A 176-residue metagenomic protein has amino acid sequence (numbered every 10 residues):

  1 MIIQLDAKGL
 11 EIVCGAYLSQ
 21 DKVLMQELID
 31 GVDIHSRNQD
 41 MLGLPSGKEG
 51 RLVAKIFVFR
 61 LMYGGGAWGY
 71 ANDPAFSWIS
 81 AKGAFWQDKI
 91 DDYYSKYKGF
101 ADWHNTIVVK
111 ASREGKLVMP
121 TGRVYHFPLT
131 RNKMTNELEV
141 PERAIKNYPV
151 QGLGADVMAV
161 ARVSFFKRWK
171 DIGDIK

Functional and structural regions predicted by a protein language model:
M1-K176: Conserved catalytic core of nucleotide polymerization and phosphodiester-bond processing enzymes
